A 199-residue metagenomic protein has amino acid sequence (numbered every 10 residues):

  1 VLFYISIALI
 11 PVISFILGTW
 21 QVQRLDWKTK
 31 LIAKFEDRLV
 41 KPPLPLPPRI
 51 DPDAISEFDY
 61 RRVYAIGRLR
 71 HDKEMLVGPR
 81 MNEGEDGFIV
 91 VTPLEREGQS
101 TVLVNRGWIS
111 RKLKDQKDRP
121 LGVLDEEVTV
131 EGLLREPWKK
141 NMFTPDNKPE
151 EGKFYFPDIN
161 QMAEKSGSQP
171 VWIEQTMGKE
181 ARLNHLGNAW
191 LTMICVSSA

Functional and structural regions predicted by a protein language model:
V1-S56, Y60-A199: Surface-exposed, charge/polar-rich loops and edge strands
